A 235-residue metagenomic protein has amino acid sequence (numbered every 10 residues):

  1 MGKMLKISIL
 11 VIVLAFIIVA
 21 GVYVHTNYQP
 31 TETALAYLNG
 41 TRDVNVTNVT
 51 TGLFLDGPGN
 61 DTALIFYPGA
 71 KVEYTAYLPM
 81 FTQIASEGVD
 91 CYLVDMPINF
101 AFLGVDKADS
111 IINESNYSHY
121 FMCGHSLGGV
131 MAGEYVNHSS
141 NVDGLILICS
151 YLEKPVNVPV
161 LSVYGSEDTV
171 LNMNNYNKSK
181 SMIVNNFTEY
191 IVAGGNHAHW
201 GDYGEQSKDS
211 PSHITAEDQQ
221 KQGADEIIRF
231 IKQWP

Functional and structural regions predicted by a protein language model:
M1-I17: N-terminal Sec-pathway targeting helices
D61-G69: Short beta-strand element of the alpha/beta-hydrolase
M80, L171-M182: Short alpha-helix in the alpha/beta-hydrolase fold that links the catalytic acid
F81-A101: Conserved alpha/beta-hydrolase
C123-A132: Gly/Ala-rich beta-loop-alpha elbow adjacent to hydrolase catalytic centers
N141-Y151, P159: A conserved short beta-strand
S162-D168: Short beta-strand/loop motif that positions the catalytic acidic residue of the alpha/beta-hydrolase fold
I183-K208: Catalytic histidine neighborhood in serine/cysteine hydrolases with alpha/beta-hydrolase-type architecture
